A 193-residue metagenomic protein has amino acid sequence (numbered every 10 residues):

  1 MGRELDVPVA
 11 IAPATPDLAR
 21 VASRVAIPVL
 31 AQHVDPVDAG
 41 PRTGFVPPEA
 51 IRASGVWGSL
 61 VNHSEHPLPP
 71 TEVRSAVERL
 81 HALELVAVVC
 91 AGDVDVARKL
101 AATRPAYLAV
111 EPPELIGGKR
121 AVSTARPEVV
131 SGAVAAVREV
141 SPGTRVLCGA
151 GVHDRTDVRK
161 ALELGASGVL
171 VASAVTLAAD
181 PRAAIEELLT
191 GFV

Functional and structural regions predicted by a protein language model:
M1-V46, A87, D95-P105, L177 (+1 more regions): Conserved N-terminal beta1-alpha1 strand-loop-helix module at the mouth
V9-P13, V29-Q32, S59-V61, A87-V89 (+3 more regions): Hydrophobic faces of well-ordered beta-strands that scaffold small-molecule active sites in alpha/beta enzyme cores
A26-A82: Glycine/small-residue-rich loop that forms an oxyanion/phosphate-binding "nest" at active or ligand-binding sites
H33-P36, G40-T43, P69-T71, C90-D95 (+1 more regions): Glycine-rich beta-to-alpha transition loops that act as phosphate-gripper elements at the mouths of alpha/beta enzyme
D35-D38, T43-G44, A109-V134, T144 (+2 more regions): Glycine/Thr-rich beta-alpha phosphate-binding loop at enzyme active sites
W57-L68, Y107-R120, L162-I185: Glycine-rich phosphate-binding active-site loops on the catalytic face of alpha/beta enzymes
A76-A82, V122-E128, L162, S173-V193: C-terminal helical cap(s) of enzyme catalytic domains, especially alpha/beta-barrels
A91-R104, S141, C148-V169: Catalytic cores of alpha/beta
